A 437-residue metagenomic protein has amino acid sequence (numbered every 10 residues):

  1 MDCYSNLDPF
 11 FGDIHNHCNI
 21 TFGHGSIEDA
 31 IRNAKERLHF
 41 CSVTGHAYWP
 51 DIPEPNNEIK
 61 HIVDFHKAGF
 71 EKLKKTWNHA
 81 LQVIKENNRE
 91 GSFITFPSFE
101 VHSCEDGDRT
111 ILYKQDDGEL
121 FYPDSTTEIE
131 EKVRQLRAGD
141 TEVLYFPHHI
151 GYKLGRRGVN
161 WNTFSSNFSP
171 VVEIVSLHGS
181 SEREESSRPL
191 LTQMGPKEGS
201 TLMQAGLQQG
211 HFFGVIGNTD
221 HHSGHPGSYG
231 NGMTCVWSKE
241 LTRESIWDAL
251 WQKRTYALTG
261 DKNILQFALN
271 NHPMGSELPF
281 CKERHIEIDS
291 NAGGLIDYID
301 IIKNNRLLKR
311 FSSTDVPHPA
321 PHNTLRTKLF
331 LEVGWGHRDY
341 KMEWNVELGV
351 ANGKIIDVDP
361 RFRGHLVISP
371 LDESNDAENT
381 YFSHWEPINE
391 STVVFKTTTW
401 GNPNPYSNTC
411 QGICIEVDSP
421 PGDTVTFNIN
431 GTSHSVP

Functional and structural regions predicted by a protein language model:
M1-P437: Extended, charged catalytic domains and RNA/DNA-binding interfaces, predominantly in divalent-metal-using enzymes
